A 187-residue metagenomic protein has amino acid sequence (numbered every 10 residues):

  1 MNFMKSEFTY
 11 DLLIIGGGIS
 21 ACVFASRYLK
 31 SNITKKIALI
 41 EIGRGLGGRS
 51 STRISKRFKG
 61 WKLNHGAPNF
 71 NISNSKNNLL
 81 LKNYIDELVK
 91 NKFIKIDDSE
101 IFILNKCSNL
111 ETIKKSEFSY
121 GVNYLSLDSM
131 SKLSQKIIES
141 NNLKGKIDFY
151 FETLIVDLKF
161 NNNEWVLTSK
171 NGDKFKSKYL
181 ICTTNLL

Functional and structural regions predicted by a protein language model:
K5-S20, A38: Beta1/beta-strand and adjacent pyrophosphate-binding region of the FAD-binding site in flavoprotein oxidoreductases
L12-I15, I40, I155, K174-L187: Short hydrophobic core segments
L13, R27-R57: Glycine-rich FAD pyrophosphate-binding loop
S20, G45, L187: Conserved Rossmann-like nucleotide-cofactor binding loop
R27, T52-I103: N-terminal FAD cofactor-binding segment of flavoenzymes
N69-N77, C107-E139: Short beta-strand to alpha-helix junction loop
D148-W165: A conserved short coil-to-beta-strand element within the FAD-binding core of flavoproteins
K170-G172: Glycine-centered tight beta-turn/hairpin loop motif at sheet-sheet or coil-to-beta transitions
